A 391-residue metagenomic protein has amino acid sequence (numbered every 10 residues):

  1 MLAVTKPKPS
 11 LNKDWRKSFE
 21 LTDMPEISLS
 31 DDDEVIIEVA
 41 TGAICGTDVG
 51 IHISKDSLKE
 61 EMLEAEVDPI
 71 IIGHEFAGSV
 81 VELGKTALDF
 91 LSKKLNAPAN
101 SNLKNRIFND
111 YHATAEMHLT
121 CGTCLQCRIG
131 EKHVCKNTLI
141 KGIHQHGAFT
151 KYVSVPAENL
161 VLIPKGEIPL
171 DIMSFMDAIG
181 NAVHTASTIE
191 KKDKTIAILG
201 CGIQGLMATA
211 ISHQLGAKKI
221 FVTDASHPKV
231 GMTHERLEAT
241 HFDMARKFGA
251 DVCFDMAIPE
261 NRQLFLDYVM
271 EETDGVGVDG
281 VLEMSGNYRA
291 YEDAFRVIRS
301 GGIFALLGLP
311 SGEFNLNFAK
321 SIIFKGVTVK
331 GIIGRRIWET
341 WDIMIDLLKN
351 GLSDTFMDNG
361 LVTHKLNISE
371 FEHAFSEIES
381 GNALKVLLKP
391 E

Functional and structural regions predicted by a protein language model:
M1, E292-R296, W338-E391: C-terminal hydrophobic helical "lid"/dimerization subdomain of Rossmann-like NAD(P)H-dependent oxidoreductases
I27-A43, S57-L125, P164-E167: Glycine-rich beta-strand-centered segment in the early N-terminal region that forms part of a ligand/cofactor-binding
A43, G84, G286, G308-L309: Short glycine-/small-residue-rich Rossmann-like dinucleotide-binding loops
P69, H74, A97-L103, M117-L199: NAD(P)H dinucleotide-binding glycine-rich loop of Rossmann-like/cofactor-binding domains, especially the beta1-alpha1
N181, Q204, S212: Hydrophobic/small residue at the entry helix of a nucleotide-binding pocket
I189-E190, T273, S285, V297-R299: A generic alpha-to-beta junction signature in SAM-dependent methyltransferases
I198, H213-Y291: Adenosine-nucleotide cofactor-binding segment
H213, K219, V230-T240, R246 (+3 more regions): Glycine-rich phosphate-binding loop and adjacent beta-alpha segment of Rossmann(oid) nucleotide-cofactor-binding
